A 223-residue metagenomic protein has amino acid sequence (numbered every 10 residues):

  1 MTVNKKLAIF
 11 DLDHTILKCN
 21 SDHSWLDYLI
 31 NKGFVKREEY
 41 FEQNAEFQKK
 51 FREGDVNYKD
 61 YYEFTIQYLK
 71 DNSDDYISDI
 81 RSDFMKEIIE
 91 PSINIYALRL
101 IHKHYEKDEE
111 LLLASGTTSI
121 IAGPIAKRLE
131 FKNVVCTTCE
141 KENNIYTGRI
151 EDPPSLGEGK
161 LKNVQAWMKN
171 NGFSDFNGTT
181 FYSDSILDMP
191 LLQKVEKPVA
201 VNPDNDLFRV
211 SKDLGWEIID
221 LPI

Functional and structural regions predicted by a protein language model:
M1-E53: Active-site neighborhood of HAD-like aspartate-dependent phosphohydrolases
T2-L7, D79-S82, K86-I223: C-terminal cap/substrate-recognition subdomain and adjoining C-terminal extension of metal-dependent phosphatase-like
L12, C19, I30, N57 (+4 more regions): Catalytic cores of transferase enzymes with a strong primary signal for eukaryotic protein kinases
N20, N72, G159: Conserved active-site and cofactor/substrate-binding residues in soluble primary-metabolism enzymes
S24, Y28, D74, T137: Active-site phosphate-binding/coordination module
A45-F47, F51-V56, D74-Y76, I95 (+2 more regions): Conserved alpha/beta cores of soluble small-molecule-handling proteins
K49-R52, D60-L69: Helix-loop "lid/cap" segments that line or gate small-molecule binding pockets
